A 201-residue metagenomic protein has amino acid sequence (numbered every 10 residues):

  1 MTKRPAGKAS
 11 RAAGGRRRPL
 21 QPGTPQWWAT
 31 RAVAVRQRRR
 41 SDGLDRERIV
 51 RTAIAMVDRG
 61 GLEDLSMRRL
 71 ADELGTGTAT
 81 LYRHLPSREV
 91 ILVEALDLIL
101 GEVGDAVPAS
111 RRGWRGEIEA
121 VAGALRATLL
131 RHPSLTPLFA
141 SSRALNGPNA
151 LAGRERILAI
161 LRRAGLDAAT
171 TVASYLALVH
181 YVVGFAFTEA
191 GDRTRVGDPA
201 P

Functional and structural regions predicted by a protein language model:
M1-G43: N-terminal intrinsically disordered/low-complexity leader segments
R48, T52, M56-E89: Helix-turn-helix
R48-A55, R59, V90-A106, G116 (+3 more regions): Alpha-helical structural segments
L70-E73, P148-R154: Short acidic alpha-helix initiation/capping motifs at coil-to-helix transition points, especially at protein N-termini
V103, P133, P137, A186-R193: Short amphipathic alpha-helical interaction/hinge segments
D105-A152, A168, Y175: Hydrophobic alpha-helical connector segments
G153-Y181, F185-A200: Hydrophobic alpha-helical bundle segments that form small-molecule/ligand-binding pockets
